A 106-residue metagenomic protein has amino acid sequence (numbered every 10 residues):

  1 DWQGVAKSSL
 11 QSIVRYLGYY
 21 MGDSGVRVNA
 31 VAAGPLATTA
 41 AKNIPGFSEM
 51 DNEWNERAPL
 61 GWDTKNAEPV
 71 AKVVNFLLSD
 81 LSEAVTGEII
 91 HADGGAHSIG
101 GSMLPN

Functional and structural regions predicted by a protein language model:
D1: Cytosolic ligand/metal-binding cores
A6, V14: Active-site helix of classical SDR
Y19-D23, E83: Alpha-helical segment proximal to the catalytic Tyr-Lys
D23, A33-A58, G101-N106: A glycine/serine/threonine-rich, flexible loop-to-helix segment that serves as the NAD(P) cofactor-binding "lid"
D23-V26, E88: Active-site loop of short-chain dehydrogenase/reductase
A30, E49-V85, I90-G94: C-terminal helical subdomain
A37, G94-A96: Short, glycine/acidic-enriched loop or turn micro-motifs at the edges of active sites
